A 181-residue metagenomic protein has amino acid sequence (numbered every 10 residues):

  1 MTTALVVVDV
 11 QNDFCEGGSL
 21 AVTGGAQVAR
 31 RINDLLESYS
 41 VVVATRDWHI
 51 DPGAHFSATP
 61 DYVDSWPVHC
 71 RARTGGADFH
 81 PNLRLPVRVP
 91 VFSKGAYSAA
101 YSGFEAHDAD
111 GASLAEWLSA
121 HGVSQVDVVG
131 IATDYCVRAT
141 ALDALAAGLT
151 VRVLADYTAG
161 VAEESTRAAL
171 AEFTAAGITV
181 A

Functional and structural regions predicted by a protein language model:
M1-S98, F104, A115, A120 (+3 more regions): Active-site acidic carboxylates
T3, T45, T133, T140 (+1 more regions): Ser/Thr-centric signal marking residues that sit in or immediately flank functional binding/regulatory motifs
L35, Y135-A146: Histidine-anchored nucleotide/phosphate-binding helix
G75, F79, T133-T140: Catalytic-loop motifs flanking and including active-site residues across diverse enzymes
A106-G111: A general structural motif
V123-C136, A155-T158: Glycine-rich anion-binding loop/nest that anchors nucleotide
G148-L149, A155: Short beta-strand/loop segments at the ligand-binding rim of alpha/beta enzyme cores
